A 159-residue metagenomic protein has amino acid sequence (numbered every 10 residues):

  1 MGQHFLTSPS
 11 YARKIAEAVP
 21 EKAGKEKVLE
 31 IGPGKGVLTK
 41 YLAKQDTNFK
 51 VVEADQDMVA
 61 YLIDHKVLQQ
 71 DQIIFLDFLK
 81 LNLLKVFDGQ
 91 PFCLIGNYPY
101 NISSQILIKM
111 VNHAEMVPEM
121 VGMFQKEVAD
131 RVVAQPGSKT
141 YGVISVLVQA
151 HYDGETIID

Functional and structural regions predicted by a protein language model:
M1-D159: Catalytic cores of RNA-modifying enzymes
